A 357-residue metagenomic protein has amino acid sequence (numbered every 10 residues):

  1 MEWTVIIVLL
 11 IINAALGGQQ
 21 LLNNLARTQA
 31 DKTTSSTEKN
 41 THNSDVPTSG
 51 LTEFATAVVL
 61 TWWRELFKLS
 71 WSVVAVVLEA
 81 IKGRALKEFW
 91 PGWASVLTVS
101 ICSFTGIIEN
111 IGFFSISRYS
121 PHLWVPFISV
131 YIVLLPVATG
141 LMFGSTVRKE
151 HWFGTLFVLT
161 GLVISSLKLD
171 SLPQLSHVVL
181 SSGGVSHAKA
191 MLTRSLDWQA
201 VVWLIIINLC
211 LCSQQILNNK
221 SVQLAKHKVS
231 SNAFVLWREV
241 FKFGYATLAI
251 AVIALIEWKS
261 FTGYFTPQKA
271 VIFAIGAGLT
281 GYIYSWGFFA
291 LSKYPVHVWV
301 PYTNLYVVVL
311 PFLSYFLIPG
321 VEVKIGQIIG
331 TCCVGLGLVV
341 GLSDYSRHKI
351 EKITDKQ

Functional and structural regions predicted by a protein language model:
M1-V59, F104, I108, G112 (+3 more regions): Glycine-/small-residue-enriched transmembrane alpha-helix faces in small-molecule transporters and effluxers
T4-I12, G83-G112, Q199-I206, S260-I283 (+1 more regions): Loop-to-transmembrane-helix transition segments
T34-I107, L134, C210-S213, L217 (+3 more regions): Transmembrane alpha-helices of multi-pass small-molecule transport proteins
V59-L66, R118-Y131, D197-L209, P267-G278: Structural signature of hydrophobic alpha-helical transmembrane segments
W63, Y119-V133, S221-V222, H227-F241 (+1 more regions): Helix-helix packing/entry segments at the starts of transmembrane helices
W93-V99, V147-T160, S231-W237: Cytoplasmic-side transmembrane-helix entry/capping segments in multi-pass membrane proteins
Y131-L156, V163, V307-I329: C-terminal transmembrane-helix exit sites in multi-pass transporters
E150-K189, I325-H348: Hydrophobic transmembrane alpha-helices of multi-pass small-molecule transport proteins
